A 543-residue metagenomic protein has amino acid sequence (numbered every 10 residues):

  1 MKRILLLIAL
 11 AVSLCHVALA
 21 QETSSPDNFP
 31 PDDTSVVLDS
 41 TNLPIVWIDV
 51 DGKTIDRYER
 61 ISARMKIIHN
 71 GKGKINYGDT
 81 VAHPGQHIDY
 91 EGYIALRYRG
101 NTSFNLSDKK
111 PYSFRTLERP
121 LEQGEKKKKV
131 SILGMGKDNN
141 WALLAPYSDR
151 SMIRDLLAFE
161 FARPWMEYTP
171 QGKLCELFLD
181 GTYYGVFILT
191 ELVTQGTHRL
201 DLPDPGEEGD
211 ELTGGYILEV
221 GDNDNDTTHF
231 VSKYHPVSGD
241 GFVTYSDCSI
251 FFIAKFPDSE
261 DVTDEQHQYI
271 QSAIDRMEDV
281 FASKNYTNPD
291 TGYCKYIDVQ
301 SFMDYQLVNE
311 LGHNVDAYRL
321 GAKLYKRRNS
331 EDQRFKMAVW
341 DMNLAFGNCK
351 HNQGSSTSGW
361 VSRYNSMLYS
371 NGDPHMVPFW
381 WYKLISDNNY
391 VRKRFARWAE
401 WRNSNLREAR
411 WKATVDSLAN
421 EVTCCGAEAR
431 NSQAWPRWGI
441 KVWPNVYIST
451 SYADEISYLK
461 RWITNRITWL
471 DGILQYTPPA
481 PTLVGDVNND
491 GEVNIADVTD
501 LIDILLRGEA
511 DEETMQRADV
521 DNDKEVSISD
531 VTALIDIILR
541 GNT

Functional and structural regions predicted by a protein language model:
I4-L14: Sec-dependent N-terminal signal peptides
Q21, S35-V36, G472-D486, D511 (+1 more regions): Low-complexity, Pro/Thr/Ser/Gly/Ala-rich linker/spacer regions in secreted, extracellular modular proteins
Q21-M152: Conserved NTP-binding catalytic cores of kinases and kinase-like/nucleotidyltransferase enzymes across multiple kinase
S24, L43-P44, T54-D56, S103 (+4 more regions): Middle-to-C-terminal accessory/interaction subdomains
E118-L121, K129-P146, W165-P170, T182-L307: Internal "kinase-insert"/substrate-recognition segments embedded within catalytic cores of ATP-dependent enzymes
P164-F178, N314: Short, well-structured beta-strand/strand-turn elements
L311, L483-V487, Q516-V520: Calcium-binding motifs, dominated by EF-hand helix-loop-helix domains
V487-E513, N522-T543: Alpha-helical segments with a strong preference for the paired helices of cellulosomal dockerin domains
